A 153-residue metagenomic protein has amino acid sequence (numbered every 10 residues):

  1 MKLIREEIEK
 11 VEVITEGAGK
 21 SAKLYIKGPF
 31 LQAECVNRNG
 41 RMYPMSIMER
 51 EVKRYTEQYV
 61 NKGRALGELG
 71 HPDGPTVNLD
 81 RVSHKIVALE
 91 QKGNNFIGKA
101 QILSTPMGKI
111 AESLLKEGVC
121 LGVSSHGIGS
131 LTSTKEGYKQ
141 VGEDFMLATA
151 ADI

Functional and structural regions predicted by a protein language model:
M1-K62: Polar/acidic, low-complexity leader/linker segments enriched in S/T/G and N/D
M1-R5, L69-V82: Short, solvent-exposed secondary-structure boundary motifs
K10, I14, A18-G28, L66-E68 (+1 more regions): Residue microenvironments linked to proteolytic maturation and disulfide-stabilized extracellular modules
Q32-R41, D73-N78, P106-K109: Short, surface-exposed beta-strand/loop "edge" segments at domain boundaries and coil↔beta transitions
E34, E57-V60, D73, G93 (+1 more regions): Compositionally biased, intrinsically disordered low-complexity segments enriched in polar/proline residues
I47, P75-N78, A150: A generic alpha-helix propensity feature with a strong bias for hydrophobic helices
R54, V60-V77, V123: Short conserved beta-strand and strand-loop elements enriched in small hydrophobics with frequent Asp/Gly
